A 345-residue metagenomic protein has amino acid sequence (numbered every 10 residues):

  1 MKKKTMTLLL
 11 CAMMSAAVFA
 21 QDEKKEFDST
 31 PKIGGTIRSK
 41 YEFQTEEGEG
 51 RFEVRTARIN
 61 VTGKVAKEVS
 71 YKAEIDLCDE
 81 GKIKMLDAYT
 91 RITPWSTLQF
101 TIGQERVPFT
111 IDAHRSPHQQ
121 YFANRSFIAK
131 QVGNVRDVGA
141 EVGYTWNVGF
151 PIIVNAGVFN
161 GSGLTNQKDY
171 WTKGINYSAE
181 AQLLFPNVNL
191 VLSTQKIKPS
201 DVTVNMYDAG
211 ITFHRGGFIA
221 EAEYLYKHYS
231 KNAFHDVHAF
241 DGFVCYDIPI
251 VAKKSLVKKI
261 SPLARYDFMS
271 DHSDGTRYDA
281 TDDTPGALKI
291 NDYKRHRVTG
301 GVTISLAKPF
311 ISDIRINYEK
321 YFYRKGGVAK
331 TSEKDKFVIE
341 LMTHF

Functional and structural regions predicted by a protein language model:
M1-K4: Positively charged n-region of N-terminal signal peptides that target proteins for export
C11-F19: Hydrophobic h-region of N-terminal signal peptides that target proteins for export in Gram-negative bacteria
E23-G163, K173-I175, A181-N189, F243-C245 (+2 more regions): Outer membrane beta-barrel
T45-E47, A66, R91-T93, Q104 (+2 more regions): Outer-membrane beta-barrel pore domains
F52-V54, I83, V135-D137, T172-N176 (+4 more regions): Membrane-spanning beta-strands of outer-membrane beta-barrel proteins
S162-Q167, T194-K198: Surface-exposed cleft-lining segments at the edges of enzyme active sites
